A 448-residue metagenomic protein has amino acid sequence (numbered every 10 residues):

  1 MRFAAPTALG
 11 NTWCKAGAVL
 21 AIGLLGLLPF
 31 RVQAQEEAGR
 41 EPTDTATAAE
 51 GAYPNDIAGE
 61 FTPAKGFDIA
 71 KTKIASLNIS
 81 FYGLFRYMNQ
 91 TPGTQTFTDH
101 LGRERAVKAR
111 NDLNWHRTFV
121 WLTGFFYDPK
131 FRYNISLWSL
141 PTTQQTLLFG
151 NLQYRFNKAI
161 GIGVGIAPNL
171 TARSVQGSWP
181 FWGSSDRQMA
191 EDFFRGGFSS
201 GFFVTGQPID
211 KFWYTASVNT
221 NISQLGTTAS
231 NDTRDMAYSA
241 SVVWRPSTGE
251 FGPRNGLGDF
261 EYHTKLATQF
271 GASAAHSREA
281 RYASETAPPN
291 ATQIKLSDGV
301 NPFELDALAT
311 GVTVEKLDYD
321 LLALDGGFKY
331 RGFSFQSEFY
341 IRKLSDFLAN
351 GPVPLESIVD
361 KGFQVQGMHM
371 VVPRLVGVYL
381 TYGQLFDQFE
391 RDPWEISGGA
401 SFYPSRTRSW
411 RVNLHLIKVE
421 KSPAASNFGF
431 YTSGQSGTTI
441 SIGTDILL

Functional and structural regions predicted by a protein language model:
M1-C14: N-terminal secretory signal peptides that target proteins for export/translocation
R2-F3, L28-L84, P92-T94, K211 (+4 more regions): N-terminal periplasmic/intermembrane-space "pro-region" immediately following the signal or transit peptide
A16-L27: Bacterial N-terminal signal peptides
E37-D56, P92, V107, T264-L448: Outer-membrane beta-barrel pore domains
G66-P92, T96-F97, R105-Q224, T228-E250 (+7 more regions): Outer membrane beta-barrel
